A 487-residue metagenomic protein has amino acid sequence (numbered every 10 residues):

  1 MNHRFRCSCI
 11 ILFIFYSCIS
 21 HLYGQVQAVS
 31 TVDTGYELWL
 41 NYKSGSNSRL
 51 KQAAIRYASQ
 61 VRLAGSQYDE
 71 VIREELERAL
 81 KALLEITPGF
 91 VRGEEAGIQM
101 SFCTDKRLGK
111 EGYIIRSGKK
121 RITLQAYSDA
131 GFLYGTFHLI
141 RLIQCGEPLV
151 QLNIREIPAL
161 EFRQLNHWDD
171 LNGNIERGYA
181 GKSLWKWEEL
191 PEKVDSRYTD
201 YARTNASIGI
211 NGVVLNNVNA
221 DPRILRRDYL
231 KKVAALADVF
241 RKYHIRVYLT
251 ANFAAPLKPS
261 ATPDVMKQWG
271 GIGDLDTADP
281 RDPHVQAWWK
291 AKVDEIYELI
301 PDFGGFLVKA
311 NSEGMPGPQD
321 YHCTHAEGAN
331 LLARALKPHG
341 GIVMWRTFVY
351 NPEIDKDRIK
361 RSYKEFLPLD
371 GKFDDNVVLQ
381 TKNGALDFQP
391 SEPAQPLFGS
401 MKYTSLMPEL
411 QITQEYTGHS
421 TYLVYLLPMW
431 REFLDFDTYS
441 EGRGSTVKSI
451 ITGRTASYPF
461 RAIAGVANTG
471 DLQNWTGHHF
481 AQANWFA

Functional and structural regions predicted by a protein language model:
M1-A28: Bacterial Sec-dependent N-terminal signal peptides
G24-Y127, L149-N153: Acidic, contiguous N-terminal accessory segments
A54-I55, R116-G118, I157-L160, L299-I300 (+2 more regions): Extracellular/periplasmic catalytic domains that process cell-envelope and extracellular macromolecules
R62-Y68, S101-D105, Q125-D129, D169 (+3 more regions): Structural motif
L63-E75, A79, R107-G305, K337 (+3 more regions): Feature activates predominantly on carbohydrate-active enzymes
L165, D170-N172, V218-A220, T250-P256 (+4 more regions): Active-site beta-loop-alpha junctions enriched in small/polar residues
W269-D279, K309-D320, P352-D357: Active-site-proximal beta-alpha loop/turn segments in soluble metabolic enzymes
E298, P316, C323-A487: Substrate-binding groove of N-acetylhexosamine-processing glycoside hydrolases
